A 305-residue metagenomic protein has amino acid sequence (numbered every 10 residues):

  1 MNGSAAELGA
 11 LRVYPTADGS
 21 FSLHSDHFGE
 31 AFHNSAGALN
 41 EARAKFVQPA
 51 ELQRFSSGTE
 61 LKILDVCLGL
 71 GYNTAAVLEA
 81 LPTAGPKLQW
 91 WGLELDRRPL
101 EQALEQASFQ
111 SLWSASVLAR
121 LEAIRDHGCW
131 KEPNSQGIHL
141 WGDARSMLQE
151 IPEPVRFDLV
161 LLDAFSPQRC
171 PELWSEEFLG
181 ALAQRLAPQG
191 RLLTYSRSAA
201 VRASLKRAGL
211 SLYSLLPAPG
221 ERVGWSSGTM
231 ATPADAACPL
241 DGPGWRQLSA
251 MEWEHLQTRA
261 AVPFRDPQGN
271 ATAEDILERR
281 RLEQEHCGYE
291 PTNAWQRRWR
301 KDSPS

Functional and structural regions predicted by a protein language model:
N2-V66, L70-A80, R298, P304-S305: Class I S-adenosylmethionine
G9-Y14, P133, T229-S305: SAM/dcSAM-binding transferase cores
L52-V155, L161, E176, A208 (+3 more regions): The AdoMet/dcAdoMet-binding core of the Class I SAM-like
F157-L173: A short SAM/SAH-binding and catalytic strip from SAM-dependent methyltransferases
L159-L161, P188-S196: Conserved beta-strand signature within the Rossmann-like core of class I S-adenosyl-L-methionine
E172-Q189: A short glycine-rich, Lys/Arg-flanked "PGG" loop and its adjoining helix->strand segment in the class I
R202-T229: Conserved Class I S-adenosyl-L-methionine
